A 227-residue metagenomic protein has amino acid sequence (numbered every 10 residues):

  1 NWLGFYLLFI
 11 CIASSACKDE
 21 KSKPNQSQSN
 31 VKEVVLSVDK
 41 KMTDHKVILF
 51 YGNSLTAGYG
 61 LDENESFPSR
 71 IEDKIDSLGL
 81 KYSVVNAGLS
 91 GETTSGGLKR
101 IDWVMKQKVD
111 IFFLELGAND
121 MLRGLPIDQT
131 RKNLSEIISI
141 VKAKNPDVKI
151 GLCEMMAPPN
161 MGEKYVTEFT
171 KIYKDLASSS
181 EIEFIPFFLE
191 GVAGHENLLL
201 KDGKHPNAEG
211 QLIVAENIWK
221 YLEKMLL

Functional and structural regions predicted by a protein language model:
N1-S15: Sec-dependent bacterial lipoprotein signal peptides
F5, L78, A193-H195: Short hydrophobic/aromatic segments of transmembrane alpha-helices and their interfaces
A13, V85, G151: Conserved Rossmann-like nucleotide-binding pocket used by diverse enzymes that bind dinucleotide cofactors
C17-K21: Bacterial signal peptide processing site
N25-S90, L98-K108: Serine-esterase "nucleophile elbow" of acetyl-processing enzymes
L55-G58, D62, G88-E92, N119-L122 (+1 more regions): Short histidine/acidic/glycine/proline-rich micro-motifs that form metal- and phosphate-coordinating active-site loops
S95: Alpha-helical elements of the RecA-like P-loop NTPase motor core of helicases
L98-L227: Alpha-helical cap/lid subdomain in secreted, periplasmic, or secretory-pathway luminal O-acyl-processing enzymes
